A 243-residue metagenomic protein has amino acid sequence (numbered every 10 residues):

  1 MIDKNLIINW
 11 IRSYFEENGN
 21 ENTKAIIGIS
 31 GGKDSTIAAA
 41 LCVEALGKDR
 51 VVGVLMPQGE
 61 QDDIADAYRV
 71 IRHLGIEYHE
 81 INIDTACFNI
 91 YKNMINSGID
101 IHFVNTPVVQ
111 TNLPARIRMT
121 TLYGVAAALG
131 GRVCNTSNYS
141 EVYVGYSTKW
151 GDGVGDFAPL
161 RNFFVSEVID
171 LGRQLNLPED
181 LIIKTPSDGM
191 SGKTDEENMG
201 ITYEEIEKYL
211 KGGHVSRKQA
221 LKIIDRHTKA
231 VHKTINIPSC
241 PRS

Functional and structural regions predicted by a protein language model:
D3-I27, L41, D49-V52, Q58-G59 (+6 more regions): ATP/NTP-dependent adenylation/nucleotidyl-transfer catalytic domains that generate, transfer, or process NMP-activated
G32: Conserved G/P- and acidic residue-centered "switch" motifs that form tight phosphate/ATP-binding loops in soluble
S35, P57: Extended, folded domain segments that form the structural surfaces/walls around functional sites
I37-E44: Active-site signature of alpha/beta-hydrolase-fold catalytic machinery across serine- and Asp/Cys-nucleophile hydrolases
R116: Catalytic-core regions of hydrolytic enzymes
